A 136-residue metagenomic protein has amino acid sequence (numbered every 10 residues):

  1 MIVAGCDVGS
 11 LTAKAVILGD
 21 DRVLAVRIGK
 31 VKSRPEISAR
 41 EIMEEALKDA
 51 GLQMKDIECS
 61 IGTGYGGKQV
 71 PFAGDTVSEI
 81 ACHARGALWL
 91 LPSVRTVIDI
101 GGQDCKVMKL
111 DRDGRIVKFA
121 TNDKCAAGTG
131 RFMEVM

Functional and structural regions predicted by a protein language model:
M1-E79: N-terminal glycine/serine-rich phosphate-binding loop of ATP-dependent small-molecule kinases, especially carbohydrate
L11, G64-G66, Q103-D104, G130-F132: Gly/Ser/Thr-rich beta-alpha loop segments that engage phosphate groups in nucleotides
R34-P35, R115-M136: Glycine-rich phosphate-binding loop plus the immediately following alpha-helix
P35-A39, R85-V94, G128-R131: Short, charged, surface-exposed secondary-structure boundary motifs
A46-A50, L90, V97, V135: Change "in soluble alpha/beta enzymes" to "in soluble alpha/beta proteins
Y65-K118: Conserved phosphate-binding catalytic cores of ATP/NTP-utilizing and phosphoryl-transfer enzymes
